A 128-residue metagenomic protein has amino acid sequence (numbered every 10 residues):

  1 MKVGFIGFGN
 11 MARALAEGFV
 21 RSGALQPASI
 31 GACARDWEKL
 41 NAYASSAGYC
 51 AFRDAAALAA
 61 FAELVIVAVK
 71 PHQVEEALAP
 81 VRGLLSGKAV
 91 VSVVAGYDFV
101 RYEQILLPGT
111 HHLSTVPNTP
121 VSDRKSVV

Functional and structural regions predicted by a protein language model:
M1-R53, A60: NAD(P)+-binding Rossmann beta1-loop-alpha1 motif at the extreme N-terminus of oxidoreductases
W37, S46-A47, R53-R124: Rossmann-like NAD(P)(H) cofactor-binding subdomain of soluble oxidoreductases
V127-V128: Conserved small/polar residues in nucleotide/adenosyl-binding loops
